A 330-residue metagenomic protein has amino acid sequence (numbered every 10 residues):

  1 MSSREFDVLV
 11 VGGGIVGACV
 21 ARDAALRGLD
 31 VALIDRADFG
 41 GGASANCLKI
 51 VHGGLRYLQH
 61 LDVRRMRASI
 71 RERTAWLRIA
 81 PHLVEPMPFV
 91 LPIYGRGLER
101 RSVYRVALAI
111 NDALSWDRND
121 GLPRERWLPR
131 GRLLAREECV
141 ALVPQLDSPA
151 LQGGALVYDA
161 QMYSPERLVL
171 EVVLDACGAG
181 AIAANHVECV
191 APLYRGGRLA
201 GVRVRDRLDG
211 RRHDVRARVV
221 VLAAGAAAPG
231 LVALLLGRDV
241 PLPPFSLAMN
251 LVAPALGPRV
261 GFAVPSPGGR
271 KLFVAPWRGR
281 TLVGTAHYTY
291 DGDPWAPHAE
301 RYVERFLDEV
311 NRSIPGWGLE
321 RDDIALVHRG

Functional and structural regions predicted by a protein language model:
S2-V16: Beta1/beta-strand and adjacent pyrophosphate-binding region of the FAD-binding site in flavoprotein oxidoreductases
V16, F39, A227: Conserved Rossmann-like nucleotide-cofactor binding loop
D23, I34, H82-P88, D214-V215 (+1 more regions): Active-site substrate-recognition segment that forms the wall of the catalytic cavity or substrate channel
A25, I70, C177: Anion (oxyanion) recognition and catalysis
A25-A45: Glycine-rich FAD pyrophosphate-binding loop
S44, R96, R100, P129 (+3 more regions): Hydrophobic alpha-helical scaffolding
K49-L142: Dinucleotide-binding Rossmann-like beta1-alpha1 core, especially the glycine-rich loop that anchors the ADP
A155-R218: Helical element adjacent to the flavin cofactor pocket in flavoenzyme catalytic cores
